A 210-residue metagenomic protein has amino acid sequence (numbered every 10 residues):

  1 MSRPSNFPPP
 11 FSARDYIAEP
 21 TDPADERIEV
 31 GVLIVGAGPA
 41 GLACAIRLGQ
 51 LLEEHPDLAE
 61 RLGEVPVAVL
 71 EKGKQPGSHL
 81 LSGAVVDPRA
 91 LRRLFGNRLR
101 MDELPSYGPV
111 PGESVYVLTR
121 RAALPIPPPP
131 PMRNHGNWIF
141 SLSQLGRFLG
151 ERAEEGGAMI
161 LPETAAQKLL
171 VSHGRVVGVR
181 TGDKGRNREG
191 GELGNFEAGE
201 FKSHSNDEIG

Functional and structural regions predicted by a protein language model:
M1-L33, R47-A68, R147: Extreme N-terminal leader/targeting segments of oxidoreductases
D15, M101-G210: Feature captures the FAD/FMN-dependent oxidoreductase FAD-binding
V35, L70-K72, P162: A secondary-structure boundary/capping signal
A37-P39, K72, L142: Glycine-rich Rossmann-fold phosphate-binding loop(s) that bind the pyrophosphate of adenine dinucleotide cofactors
G41-L42, P76-S78, A123-L124: Flexible loop/turn segments at secondary-structure boundaries
L42, V85, S143, R147: Electropositive phosphate-/nucleotide-binding environments in soluble metabolic enzymes
L42-H55, L94-F95, V179-R186, G191: Short, well-ordered amphipathic alpha-helices
R47-L51, G63-R120: N-terminal FAD cofactor-binding segment of flavoenzymes
